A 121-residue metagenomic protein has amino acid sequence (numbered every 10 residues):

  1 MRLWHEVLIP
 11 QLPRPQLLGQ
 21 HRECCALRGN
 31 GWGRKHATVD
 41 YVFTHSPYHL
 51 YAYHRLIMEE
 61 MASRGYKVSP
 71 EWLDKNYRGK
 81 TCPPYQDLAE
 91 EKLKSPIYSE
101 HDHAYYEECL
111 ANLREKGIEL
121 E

Functional and structural regions predicted by a protein language model:
M1-E121: Expand to "…catalyze enediolate/carbanion chemistry for C-C bond making/breaking, isomerization, decarboxylation
